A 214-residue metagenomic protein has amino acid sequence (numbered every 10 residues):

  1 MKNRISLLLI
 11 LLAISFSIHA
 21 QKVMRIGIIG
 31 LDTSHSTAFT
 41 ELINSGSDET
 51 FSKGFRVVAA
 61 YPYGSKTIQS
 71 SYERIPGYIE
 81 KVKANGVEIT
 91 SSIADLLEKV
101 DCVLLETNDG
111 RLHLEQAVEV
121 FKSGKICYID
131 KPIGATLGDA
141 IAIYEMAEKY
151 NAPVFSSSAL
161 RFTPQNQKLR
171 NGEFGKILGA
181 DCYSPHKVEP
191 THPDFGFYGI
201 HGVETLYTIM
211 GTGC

Functional and structural regions predicted by a protein language model:
M1-K22: Bacterial Sec-dependent N-terminal signal peptides
L11, A20-S123, K149: N-terminal glycine-/serine-/threonine-rich beta1-alpha1-beta2 phosphate-ribose binding loop of Rossmann-like
Q21, I133-H192, G202: A contiguous active-site-proximal alpha/beta segment in oxidoreductase catalytic domains
T33, N108-R111, G134, L160-F162 (+1 more regions): Short beta->alpha connector loops
S34-H35, H113, I126, S158 (+2 more regions): Histidine-centered active-site/metal-ligand motif
S91, I129, V154-S156: Hydrophobic residues in well-ordered beta-strands that form the structural core
G124-I126, K131-P132: Short helix/strand-capping hinge loops at secondary-structure junctions that flank key functional elements
F197-C214: Contiguous beta-strand/loop segments that form the cofactor/metal-binding neighborhood of enzyme cores
